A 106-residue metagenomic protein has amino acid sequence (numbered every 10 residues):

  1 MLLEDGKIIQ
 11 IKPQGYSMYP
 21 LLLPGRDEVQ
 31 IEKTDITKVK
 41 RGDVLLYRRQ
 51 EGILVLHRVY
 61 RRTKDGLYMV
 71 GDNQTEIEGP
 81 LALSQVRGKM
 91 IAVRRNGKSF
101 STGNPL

Functional and structural regions predicted by a protein language model:
M1-L106: Extended hydrophobic leader/signal-anchor segments used for secretion and membrane insertion
